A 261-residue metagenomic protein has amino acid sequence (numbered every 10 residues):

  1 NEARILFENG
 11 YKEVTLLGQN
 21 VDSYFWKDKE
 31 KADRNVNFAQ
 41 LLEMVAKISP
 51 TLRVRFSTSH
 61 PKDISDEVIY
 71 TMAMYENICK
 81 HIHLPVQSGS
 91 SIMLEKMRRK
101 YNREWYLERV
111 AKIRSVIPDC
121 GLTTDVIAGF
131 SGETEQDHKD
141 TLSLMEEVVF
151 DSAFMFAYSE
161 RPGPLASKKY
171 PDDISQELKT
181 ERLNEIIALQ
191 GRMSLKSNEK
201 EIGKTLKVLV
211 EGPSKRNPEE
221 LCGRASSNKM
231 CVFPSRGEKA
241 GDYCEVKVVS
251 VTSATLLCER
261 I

Functional and structural regions predicted by a protein language model:
E2: S-adenosyl-L-methionine-dependent methyltransferase catalytic core, i.e., the SAM/SAH-binding region
I5-E135, E146: Conserved SAM/AdoMet-binding glycine-rich loop
G10, D125, V149, A157 (+1 more regions): Conserved functional loop/turn residues at catalytic and ligand-binding sites
G18, A157, S235: Short secondary-structure boundary segments
V68-I69, T141, F233-P234: Short beta-alpha junctions and helix-cap segments that line functional grooves
L84, D125, M145, A153 (+3 more regions): Hydrophobic, well-ordered secondary-structure elements that form the walls of internal hydrophobic environments
Q136-I186: C-terminal, non-catalytic macromolecule-binding modules
A166-I261: Terminal RNA-binding accessory module
